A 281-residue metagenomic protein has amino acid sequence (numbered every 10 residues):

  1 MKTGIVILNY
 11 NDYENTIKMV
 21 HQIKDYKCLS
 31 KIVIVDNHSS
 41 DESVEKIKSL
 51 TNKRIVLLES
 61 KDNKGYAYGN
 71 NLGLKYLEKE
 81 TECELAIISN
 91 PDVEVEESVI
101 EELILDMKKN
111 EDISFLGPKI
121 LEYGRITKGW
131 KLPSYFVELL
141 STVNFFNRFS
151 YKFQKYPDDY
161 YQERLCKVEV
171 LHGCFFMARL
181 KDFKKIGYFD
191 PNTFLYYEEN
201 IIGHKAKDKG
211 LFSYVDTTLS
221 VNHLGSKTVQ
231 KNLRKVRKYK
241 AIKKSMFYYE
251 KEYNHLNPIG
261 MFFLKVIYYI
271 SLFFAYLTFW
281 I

Functional and structural regions predicted by a protein language model:
D12-D25: Short, well-formed alpha-helical segments that are part of the catalytic scaffolds of diverse glycosyltransferases
D36-E45, D62: A conserved acidic beta->alpha catalytic loop
S60-E78: Glycine-rich, basic loop-to-helix element that forms the pyrophosphate-binding segment of sugar-nucleotide handling
E82-E94: Short beta-strand-to-loop acidic/aromatic patch adjacent to the donor-nucleotide binding site
E94-W130: Conserved donor NDP-sugar-binding/catalytic core segment of glycosyltransferases
L121, H204, D208-I281: Active-site-adjacent helix/loop segment of glycosyltransferases that harbors family-specific signature motifs
Y135-V168: Short, flexible, basic/aromatic active-site loop/helix in glycosyltransferases
Y161-E163, E169-S220: A short, conserved alpha-helix in the catalytic core of glycosyltransferases
